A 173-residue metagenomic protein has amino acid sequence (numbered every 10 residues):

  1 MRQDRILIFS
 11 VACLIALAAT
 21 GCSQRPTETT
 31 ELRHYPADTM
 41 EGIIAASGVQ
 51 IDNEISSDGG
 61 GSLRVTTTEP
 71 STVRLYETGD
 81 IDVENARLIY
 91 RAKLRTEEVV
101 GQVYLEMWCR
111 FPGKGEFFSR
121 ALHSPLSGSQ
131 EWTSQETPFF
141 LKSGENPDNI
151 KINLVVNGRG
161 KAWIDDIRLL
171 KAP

Functional and structural regions predicted by a protein language model:
M1-S10: Bacterial N-terminal signal peptides that target proteins for export
S10-A19: Bacterial N-terminal signal peptides
C22-P173: Extracellular and organelle-lumenal recognition/adhesion modules and their flexible linkers in secreted
